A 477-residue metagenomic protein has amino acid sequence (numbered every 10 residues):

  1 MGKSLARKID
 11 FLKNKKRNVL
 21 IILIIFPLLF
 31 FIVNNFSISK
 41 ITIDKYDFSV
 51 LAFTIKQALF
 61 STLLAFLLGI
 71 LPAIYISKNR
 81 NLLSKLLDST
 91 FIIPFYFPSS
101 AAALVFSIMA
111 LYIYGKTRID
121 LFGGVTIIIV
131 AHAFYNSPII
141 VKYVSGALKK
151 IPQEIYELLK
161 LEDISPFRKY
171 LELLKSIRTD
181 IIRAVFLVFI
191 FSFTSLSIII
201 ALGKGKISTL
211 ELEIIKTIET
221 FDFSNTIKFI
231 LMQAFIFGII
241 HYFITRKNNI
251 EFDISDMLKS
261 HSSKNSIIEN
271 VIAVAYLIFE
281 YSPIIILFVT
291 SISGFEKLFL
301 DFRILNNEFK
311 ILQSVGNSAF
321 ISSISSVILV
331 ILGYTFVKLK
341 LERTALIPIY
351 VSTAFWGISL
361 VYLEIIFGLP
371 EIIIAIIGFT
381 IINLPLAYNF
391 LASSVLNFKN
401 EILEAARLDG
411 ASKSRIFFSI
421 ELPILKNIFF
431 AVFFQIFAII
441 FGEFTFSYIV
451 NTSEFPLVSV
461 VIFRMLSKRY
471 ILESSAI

Functional and structural regions predicted by a protein language model:
M1-L12: Short, Lys/Arg-rich, polar N-terminal cytosolic tail immediately upstream of the first transmembrane signal-anchor
L5-A6, F243-I272: Alpha-helical transmembrane segments of integral membrane proteins
D10-K40, D44-K149, S176, D180-G203 (+6 more regions): Membrane-water interface segments at the C-terminal ends of transmembrane alpha-helices in multi-pass inner-membrane
K45, R168, D301-Q313, S414: Juxtamembrane membrane-water interface segments that cap and precede transmembrane helices
I151-I155, N397-I402: Short glycine/proline-centered loop/turn elements that form peptide/ligand docking sites
E157, E404, D409: Acidic donor-binding helix in nucleotide-sugar-dependent glycosyltransferases
E162-P166, D409-A411, P423: Glycine/proline-centered hinge or cleavage motifs at structural transition points of membrane proteins
S195-F223, F295-K297, G442-L472: Glycine-rich helix-loop "coupling/hinge" segments at transmembrane-helix boundaries in multipass transporters
